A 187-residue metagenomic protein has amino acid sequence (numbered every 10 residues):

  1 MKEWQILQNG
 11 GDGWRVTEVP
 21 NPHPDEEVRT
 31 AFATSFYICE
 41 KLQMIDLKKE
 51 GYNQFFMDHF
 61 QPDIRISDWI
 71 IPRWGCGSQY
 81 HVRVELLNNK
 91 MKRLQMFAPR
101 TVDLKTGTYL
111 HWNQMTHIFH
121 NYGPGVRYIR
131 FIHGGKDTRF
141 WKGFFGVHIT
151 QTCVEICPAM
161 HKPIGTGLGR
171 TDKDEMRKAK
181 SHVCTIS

Functional and structural regions predicted by a protein language model:
M1-D63, I71, G75, V102-I118 (+2 more regions): Aromatic (Trp/Tyr/Phe) and Gly/Pro-enriched flexible surface segments
F32, I64, E85-K90: Charged interaction patches that mediate protein-protein contacts
D68: Conserved, mostly hydrophobic/aromatic
C76-L86: Beta-strand acidic-aromatic groove motif in beta-rich domains, primarily in extracellular
L87-T108: Terminal beta-strand-rich extracellular "head" domains that mediate receptor/glycan or other ligand binding
